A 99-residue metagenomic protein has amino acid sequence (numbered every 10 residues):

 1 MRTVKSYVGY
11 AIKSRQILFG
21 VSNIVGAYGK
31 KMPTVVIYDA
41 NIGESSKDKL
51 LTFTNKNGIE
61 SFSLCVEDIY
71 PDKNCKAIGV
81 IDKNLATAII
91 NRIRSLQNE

Functional and structural regions predicted by a protein language model:
T3, S45, N84, A88: Charged, alpha-helix-enriched surfaces in structured cytosolic catalytic cores of large nucleotide-utilizing machines
T3-V35: N-terminal first-folded block
V21-G26, S45-P71, I93-Q97: Positively charged, polar, low-complexity stretches
M32-P33, I59, K73-N74: Short glycine-/polar-rich loops that comprise or flank the Walker A/P-loop and associated switch/sensor motifs
A40: Short secondary-structure boundary segments
E67-E99: C-terminal structural segments of small proteins and small subunits
